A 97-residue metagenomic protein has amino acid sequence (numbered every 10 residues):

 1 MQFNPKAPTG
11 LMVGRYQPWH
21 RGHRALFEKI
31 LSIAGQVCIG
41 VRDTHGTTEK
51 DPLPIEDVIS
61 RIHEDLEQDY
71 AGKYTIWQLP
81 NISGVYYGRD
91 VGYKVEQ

Functional and structural regions predicted by a protein language model:
M1-Q97: Nucleotidyltransferase catalytic core that binds NTPs
